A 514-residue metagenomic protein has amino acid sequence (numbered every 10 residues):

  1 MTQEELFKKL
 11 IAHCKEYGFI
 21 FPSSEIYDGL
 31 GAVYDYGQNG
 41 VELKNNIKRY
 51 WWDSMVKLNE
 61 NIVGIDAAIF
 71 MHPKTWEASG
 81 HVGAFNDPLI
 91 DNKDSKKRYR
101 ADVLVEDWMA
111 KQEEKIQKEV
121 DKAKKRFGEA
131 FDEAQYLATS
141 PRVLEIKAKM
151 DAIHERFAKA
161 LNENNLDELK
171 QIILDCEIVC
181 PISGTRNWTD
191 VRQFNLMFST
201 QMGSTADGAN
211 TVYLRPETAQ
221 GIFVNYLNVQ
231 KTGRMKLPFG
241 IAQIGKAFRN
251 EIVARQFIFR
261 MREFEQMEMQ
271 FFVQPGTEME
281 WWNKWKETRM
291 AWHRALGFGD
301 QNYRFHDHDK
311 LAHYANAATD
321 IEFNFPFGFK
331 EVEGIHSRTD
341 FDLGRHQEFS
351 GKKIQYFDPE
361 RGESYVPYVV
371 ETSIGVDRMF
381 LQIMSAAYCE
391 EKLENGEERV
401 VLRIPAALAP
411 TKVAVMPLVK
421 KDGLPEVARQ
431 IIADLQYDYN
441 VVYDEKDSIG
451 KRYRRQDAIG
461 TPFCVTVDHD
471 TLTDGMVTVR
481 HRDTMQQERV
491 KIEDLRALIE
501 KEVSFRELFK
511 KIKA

Functional and structural regions predicted by a protein language model:
M1-A514: NTP/phosphate- and nucleic-acid-binding module
